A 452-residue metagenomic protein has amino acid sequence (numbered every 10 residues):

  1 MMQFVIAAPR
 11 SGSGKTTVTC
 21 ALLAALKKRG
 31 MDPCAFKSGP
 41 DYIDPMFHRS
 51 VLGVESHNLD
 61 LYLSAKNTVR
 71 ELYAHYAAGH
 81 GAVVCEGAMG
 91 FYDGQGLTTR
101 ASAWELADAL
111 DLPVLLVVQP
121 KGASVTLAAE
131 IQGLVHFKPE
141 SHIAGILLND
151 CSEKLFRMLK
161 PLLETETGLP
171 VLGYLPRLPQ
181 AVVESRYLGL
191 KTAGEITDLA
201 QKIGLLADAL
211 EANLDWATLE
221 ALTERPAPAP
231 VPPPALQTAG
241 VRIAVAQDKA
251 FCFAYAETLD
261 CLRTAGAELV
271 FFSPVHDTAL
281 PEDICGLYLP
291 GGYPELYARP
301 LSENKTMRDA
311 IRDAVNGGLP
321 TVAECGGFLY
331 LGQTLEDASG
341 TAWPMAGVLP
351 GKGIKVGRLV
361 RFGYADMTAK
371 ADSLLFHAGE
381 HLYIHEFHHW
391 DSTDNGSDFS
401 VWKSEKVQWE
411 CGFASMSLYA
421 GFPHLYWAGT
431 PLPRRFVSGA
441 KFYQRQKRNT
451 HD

Functional and structural regions predicted by a protein language model:
M1-M2, L236-R242: A short, charged/proline- and glycine-enriched loop that marks the coil->beta-strand transition at the N-terminal
M2-L110, V118-H142, D150-R157: ATP-dependent carboxylate-amine ligase catalytic core
V5, V84-E86, L115, L147 (+3 more regions): Structural motif
A107, A212-N213, Q237-A239, F251-C261 (+3 more regions): C-terminal and late-domain segments of enzyme folds
L112, L169, N316-P320: A short helix->loop->beta-strand "cap" motif at the edges of active sites that frequently abuts
S124-A235: Internal gly/pro-rich beta-alpha loop/helix module that stabilizes soluble enzyme cofactors or their anionic handles
V241-K305, D309-A314: Phosphate-binding active sites in nucleotide-utilizing proteins
P294-S373: Cysteine-nucleophile active-site neighborhood
